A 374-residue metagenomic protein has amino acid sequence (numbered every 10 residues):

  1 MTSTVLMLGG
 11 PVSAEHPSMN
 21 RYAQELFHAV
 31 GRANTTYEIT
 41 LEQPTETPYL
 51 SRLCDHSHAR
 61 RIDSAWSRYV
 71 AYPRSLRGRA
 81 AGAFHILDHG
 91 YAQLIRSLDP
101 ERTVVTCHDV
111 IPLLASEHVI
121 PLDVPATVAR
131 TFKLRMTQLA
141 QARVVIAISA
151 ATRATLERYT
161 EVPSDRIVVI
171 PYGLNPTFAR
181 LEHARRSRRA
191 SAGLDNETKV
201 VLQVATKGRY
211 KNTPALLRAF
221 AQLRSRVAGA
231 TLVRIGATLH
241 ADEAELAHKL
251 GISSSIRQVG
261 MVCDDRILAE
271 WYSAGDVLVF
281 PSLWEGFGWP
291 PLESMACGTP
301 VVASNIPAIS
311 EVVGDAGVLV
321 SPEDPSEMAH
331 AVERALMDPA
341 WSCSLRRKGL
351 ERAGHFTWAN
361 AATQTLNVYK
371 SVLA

Functional and structural regions predicted by a protein language model:
M1-A374: Carbohydrate transferase catalytic cores enriched for Leloir-type hexosyltransferases
